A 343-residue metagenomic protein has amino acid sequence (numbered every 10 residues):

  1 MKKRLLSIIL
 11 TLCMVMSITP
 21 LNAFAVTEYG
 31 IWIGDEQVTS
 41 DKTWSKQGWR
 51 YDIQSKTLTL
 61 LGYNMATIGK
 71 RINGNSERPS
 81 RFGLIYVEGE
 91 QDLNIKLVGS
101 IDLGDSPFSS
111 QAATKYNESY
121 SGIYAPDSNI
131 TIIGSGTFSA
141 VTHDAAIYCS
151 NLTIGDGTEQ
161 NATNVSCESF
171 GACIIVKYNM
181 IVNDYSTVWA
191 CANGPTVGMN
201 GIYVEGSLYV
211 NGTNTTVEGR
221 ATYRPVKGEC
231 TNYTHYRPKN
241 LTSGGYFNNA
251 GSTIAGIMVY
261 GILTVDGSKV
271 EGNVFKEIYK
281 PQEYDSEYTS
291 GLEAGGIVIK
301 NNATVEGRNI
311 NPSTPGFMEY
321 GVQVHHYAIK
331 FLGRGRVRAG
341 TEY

Functional and structural regions predicted by a protein language model:
M1-I9: Positively charged n-region of N-terminal signal peptides that target proteins for export
I9-V15: Gram-negative bacterial Sec-dependent N-terminal signal peptides
V15-F24: C-terminal segment of classical bacterial N-terminal signal peptides
F24-Y343: A composition-driven surface/loop motif
